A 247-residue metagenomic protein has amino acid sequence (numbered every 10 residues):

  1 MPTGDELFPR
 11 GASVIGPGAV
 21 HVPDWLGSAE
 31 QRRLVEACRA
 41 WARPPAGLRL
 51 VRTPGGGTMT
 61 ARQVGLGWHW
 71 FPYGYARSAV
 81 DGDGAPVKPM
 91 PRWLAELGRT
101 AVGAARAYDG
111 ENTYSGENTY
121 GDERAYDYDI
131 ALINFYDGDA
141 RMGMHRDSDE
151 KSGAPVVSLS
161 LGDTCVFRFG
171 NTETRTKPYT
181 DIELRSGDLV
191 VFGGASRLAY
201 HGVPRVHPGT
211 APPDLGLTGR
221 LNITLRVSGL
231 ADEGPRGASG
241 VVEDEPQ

Functional and structural regions predicted by a protein language model:
M1-Q247: Non-heme Fe(II) oxygenase metal-center motifs and adjacent flexible, charged/small-residue loops
